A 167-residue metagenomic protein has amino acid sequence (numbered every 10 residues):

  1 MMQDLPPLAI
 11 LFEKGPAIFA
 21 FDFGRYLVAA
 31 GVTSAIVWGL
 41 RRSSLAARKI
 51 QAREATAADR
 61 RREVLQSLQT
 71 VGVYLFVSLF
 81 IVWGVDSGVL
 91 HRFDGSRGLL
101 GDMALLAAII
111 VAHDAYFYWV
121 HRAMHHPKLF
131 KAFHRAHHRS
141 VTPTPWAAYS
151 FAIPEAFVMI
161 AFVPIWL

Functional and structural regions predicted by a protein language model:
M1-W119, A123, A132, S140-L167: Non-catalytic, topology-defining segments of multipass membrane proteins
K128-A136: Hydrophobic, membrane-facing alpha-helical anchors
